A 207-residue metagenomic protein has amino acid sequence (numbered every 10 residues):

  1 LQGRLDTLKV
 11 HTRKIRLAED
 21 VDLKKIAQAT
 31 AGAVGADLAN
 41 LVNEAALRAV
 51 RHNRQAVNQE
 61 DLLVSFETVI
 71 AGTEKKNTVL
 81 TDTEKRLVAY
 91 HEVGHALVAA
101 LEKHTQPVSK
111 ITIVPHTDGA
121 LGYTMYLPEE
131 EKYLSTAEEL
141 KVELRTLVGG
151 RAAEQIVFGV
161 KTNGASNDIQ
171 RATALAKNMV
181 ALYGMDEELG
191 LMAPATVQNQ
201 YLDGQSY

Functional and structural regions predicted by a protein language model:
L1-D61, G72-T73, L147-Q155, Y183-M192: Conserved C-terminal "switch" segment of AAA+ ATPases
K25, N40, D61-V64, E92 (+2 more regions): Amphipathic alpha-helical interaction segments
G32, A89-Y90: Alpha-helical architecture
N43-A46, F66, G94: Alpha-helical structural signal
L63-T68, G119: Short, conserved phosphate-binding/catalytic loop or strand-edge motifs used in phosphoryl-/nucleotidyl-transfer
N77-L87: Short pre-active-site segment immediately N-terminal to the catalytic Zn-binding motif
L87-A89, A96-Y207: Soluble catalytic regions of large protease machineries
